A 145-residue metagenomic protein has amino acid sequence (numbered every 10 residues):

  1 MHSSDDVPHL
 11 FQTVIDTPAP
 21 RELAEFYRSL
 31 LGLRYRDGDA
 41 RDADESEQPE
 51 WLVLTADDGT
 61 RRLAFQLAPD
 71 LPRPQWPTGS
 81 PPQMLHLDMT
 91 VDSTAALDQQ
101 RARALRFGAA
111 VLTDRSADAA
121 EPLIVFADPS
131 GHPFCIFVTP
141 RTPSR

Functional and structural regions predicted by a protein language model:
M1-H2, R73-P77: Short beta-strand/turn micro-motifs at beta-sheet edges
H2-V7, D16-L63, D114-A119: Core segments of cupin and vicinal oxygen chelate
T13: Hydrophobic adenine-recognition pocket in adenosine-nucleotide-binding enzymes
A19-E22, D58, S80-S130: Vicinal oxygen chelate
L63-P72: Short, solvent-exposed beta-alpha or beta-beta edge segments that form flexible loop/patches at the rim of ligand
T142-R145: A short, polar/charged loop-to-alpha-helix boundary motif
